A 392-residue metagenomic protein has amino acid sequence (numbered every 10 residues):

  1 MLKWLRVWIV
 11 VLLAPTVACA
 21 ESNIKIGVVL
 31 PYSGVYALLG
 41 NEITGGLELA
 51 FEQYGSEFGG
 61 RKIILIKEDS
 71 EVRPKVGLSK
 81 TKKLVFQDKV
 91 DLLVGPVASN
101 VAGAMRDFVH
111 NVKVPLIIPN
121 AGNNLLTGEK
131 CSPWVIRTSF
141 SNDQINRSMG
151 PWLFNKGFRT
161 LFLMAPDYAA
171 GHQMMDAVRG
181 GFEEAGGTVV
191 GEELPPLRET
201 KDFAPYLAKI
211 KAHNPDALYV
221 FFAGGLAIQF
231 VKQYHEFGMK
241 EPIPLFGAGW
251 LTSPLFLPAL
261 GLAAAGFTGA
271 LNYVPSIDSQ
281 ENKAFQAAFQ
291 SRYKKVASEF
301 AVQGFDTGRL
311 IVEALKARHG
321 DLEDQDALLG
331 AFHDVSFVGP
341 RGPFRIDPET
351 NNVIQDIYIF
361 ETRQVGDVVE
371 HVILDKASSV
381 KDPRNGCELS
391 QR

Functional and structural regions predicted by a protein language model:
M1-K25, Q391-R392: Short, low-complexity disordered leader/linker segments with a strong preference for bacterial N-terminal type II
I24, H333-R392: Solvent-exposed, acidic/polar segments of extracytosolic/periplasmic ligand-binding ectodomains
G27-G46, E68-K75, V97-A98, A165-H172 (+3 more regions): Extracytoplasmic "Venus flytrap"
L38-I43, Q53, E57-G128, T138 (+3 more regions): Beta-alpha junction/loop-to-helix N-cap segments that form part of ligand/metal-binding clefts
S70, I117, N124-L126, R198 (+2 more regions): Venus flytrap/periplasmic-binding-protein-like
S79, N124-L125, S132-F237, Y273-A284: Extracellular/periplasmic Venus flytrap/periplasmic-binding protein
L84-V97, P115-P119, F162-A165, N214-G224 (+3 more regions): Periplasmic-binding protein-like
S132, V231-F305, K316-L322, L374-Q391: Extracellular/periplasmic periplasmic-binding protein-like sensory domains
